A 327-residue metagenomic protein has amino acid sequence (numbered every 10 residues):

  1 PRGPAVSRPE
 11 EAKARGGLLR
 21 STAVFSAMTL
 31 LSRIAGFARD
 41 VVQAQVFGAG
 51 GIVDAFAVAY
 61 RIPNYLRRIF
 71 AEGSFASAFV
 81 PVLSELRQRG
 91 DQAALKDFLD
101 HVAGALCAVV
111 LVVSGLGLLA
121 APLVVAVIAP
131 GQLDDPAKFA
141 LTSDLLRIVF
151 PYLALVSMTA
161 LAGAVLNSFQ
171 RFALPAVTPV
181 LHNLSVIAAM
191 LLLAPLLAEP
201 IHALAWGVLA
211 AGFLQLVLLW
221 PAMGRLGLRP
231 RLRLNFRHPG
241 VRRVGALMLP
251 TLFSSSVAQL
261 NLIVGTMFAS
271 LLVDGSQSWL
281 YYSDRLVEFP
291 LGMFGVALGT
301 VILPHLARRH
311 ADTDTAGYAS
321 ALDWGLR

Functional and structural regions predicted by a protein language model:
P1-R327: Membrane-embedded alpha-helical bundles of multi-pass transporters/translocases, especially carrier/permease families
